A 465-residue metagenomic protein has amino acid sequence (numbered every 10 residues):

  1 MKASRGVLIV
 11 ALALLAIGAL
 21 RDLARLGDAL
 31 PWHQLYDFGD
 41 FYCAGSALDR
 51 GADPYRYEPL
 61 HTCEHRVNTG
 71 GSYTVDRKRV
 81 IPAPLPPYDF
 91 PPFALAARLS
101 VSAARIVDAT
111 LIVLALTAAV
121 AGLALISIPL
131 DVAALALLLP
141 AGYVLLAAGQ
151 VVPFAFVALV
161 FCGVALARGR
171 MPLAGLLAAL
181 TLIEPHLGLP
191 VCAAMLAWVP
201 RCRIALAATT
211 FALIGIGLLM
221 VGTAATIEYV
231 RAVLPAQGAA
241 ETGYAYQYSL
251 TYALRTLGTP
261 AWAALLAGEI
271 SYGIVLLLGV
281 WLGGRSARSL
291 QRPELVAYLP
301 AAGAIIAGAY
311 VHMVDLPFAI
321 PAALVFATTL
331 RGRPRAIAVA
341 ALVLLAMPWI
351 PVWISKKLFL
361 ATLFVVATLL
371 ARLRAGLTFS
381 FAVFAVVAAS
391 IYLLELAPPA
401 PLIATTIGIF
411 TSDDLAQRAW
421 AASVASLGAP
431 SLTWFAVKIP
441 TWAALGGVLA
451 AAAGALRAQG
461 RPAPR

Functional and structural regions predicted by a protein language model:
M1-D22, A174-P190, I350-A367: Alpha-helical transmembrane segments and their immediate interhelical/interface regions in integral membrane proteins
M1-L173, A197-I320, L324-L330, Y392-R465: Primarily membrane-embedded glycan-assembly and transfer machineries that use lipid-linked glycans
L8-A13, F211, R333-W349, T362-V365 (+1 more regions): Signature aromatic-anchored transmembrane alpha helix within multi-pass, membrane-resident enzymes that catalyze glycan
V152, M313-F318, L345-K357: Membrane helix-loop boundary segments at the extracytoplasmic
P172-L196, Y298-A307, A340-W349: Membrane-interface alpha helices of multi-pass inner-membrane proteins
L189-A212, F364-R372: Perimembrane helix-loop-helix junctions
L316, V352-V366, A375-T378, V437-T441: Loop-to-transmembrane alpha-helix initiation sites
L369-F379, G460-P462: Cytoplasmic membrane-interface regions of multi-pass membrane proteins
